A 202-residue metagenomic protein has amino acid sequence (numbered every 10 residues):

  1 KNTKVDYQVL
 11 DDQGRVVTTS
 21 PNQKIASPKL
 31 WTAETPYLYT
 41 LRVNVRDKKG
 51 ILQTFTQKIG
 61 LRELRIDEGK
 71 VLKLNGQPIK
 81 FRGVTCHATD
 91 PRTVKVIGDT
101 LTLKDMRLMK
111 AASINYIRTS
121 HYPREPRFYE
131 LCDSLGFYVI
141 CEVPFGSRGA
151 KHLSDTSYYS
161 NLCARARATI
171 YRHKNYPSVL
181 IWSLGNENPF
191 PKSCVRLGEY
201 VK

Functional and structural regions predicted by a protein language model:
K1-P126, L131-V139, R165, L180-I181 (+1 more regions): Secreted/periplasmic carbohydrate-active enzymes, especially glycoside hydrolases
S27, S120, A150, S154 (+1 more regions): Conserved short-loop catalytic and cofactor-binding motifs
E34, E142, E187: Acidic-residue sensor for enzyme active/binding pockets
L72, T85-C86, V143-S157: Substrate-binding/active-site clefts of carbohydrate-active enzymes
P123-E125, F145-S147, N186-F190: Solvent-exposed loop/turn segments at secondary-structure junctions within structured extracellular/periplasmic domains
S134, L153-K202: Active-site neighborhood of glycoside hydrolase catalytic domains
